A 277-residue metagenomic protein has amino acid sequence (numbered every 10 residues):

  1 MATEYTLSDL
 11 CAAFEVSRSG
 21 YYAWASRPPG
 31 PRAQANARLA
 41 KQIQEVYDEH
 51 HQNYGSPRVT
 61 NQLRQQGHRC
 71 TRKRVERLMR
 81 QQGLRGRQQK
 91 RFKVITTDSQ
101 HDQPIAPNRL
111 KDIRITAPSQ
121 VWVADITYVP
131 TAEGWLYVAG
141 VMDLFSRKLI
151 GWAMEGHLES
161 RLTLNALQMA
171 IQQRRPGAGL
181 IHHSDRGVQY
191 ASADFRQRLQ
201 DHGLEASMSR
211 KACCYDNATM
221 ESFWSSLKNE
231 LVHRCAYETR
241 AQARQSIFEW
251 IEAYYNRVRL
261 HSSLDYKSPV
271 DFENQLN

Functional and structural regions predicted by a protein language model:
M1-N277: Charged DNA-binding/catalytic regions of mobile-element recombinases
